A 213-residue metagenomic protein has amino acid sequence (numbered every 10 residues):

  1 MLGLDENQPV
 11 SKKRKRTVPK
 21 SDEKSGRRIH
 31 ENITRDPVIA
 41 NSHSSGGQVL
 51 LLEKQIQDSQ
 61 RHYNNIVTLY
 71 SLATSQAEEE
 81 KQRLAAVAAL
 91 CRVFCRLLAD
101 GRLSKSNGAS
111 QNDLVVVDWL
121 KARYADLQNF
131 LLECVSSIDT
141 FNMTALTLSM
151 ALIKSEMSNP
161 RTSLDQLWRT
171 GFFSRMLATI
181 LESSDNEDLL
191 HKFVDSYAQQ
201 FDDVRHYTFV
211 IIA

Functional and structural regions predicted by a protein language model:
M1-A213: Charge-rich, low-complexity intrinsically disordered regions
